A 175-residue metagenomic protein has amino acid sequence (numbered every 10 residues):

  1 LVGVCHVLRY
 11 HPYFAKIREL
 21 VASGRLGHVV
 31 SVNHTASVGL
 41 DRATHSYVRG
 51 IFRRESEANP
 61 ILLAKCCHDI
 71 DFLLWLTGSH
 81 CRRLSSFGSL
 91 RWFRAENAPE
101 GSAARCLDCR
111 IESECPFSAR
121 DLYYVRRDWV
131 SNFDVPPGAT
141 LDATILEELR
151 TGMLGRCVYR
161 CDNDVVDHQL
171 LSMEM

Functional and structural regions predicted by a protein language model:
G3, L8-R156: Predominantly a Rossmann-like dinucleotide-binding segment in NAD(P)-dependent oxidoreductases
D162-D164: Short loop/turn motifs at secondary-structure junctions and domain boundaries
M173-M175: Active-site beta-strand termini and strand-to-loop segments that position acidic
